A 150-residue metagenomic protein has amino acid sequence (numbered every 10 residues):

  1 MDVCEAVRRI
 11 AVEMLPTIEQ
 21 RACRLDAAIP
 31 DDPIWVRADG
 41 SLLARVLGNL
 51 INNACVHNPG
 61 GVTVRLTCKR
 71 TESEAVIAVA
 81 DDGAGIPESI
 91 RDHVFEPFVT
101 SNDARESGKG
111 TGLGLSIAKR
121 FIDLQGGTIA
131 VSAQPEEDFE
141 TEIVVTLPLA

Functional and structural regions predicted by a protein language model:
W35-A38: Conserved micro-motifs of the catalytic ATP-binding
A54-C55: Short helix-loop "hinge" at the ATP-lid/N-box region of the Bergerat-fold HATPase_c
G61-S73: Short beta-strand/loop element within the Bergerat-fold HATPase_c
D81: Acidic ATP/Mg2+-coordinating residue in the GHKL
I86-F98: Short conserved segment of the HATPase_c
G114, A118: Short alpha-helical Gxxx[C/S/T] motif in the catalytic ATP-binding
